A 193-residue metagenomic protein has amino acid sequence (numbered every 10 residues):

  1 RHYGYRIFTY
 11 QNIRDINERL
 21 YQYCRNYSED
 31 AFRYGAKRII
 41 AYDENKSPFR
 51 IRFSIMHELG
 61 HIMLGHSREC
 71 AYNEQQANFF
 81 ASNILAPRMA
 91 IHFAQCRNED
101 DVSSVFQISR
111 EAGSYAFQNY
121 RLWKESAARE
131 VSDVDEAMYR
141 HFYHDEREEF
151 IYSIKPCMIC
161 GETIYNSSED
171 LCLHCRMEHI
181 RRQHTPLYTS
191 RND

Functional and structural regions predicted by a protein language model:
R1-D193: Active-site hotspot residues in diverse enzymes, especially metal/ion-binding acidic/histidine motifs
